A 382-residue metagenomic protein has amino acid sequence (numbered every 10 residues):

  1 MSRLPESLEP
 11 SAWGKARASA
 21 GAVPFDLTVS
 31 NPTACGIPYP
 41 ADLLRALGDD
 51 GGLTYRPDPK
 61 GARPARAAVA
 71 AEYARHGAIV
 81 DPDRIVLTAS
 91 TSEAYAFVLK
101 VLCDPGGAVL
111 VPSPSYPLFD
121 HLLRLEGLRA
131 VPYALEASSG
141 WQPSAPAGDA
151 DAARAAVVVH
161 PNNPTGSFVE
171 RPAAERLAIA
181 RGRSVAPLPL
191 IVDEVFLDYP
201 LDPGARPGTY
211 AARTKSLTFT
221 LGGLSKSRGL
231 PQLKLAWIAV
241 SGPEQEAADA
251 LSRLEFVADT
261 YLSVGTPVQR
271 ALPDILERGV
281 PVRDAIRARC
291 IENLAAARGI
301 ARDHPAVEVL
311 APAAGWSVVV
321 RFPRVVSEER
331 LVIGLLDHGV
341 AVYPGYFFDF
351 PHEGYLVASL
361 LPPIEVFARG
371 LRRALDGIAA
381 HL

Functional and structural regions predicted by a protein language model:
L4-S90, F97, S263, I275-P281 (+2 more regions): N-terminal small-domain helix-loop-helix segment of the aminotransferase-like
L53-V185, L197-R213, F219, R372-R373: Conserved core of the PLP fold type I
I79, V325-V326, D337-Y343, F348-L382: PLP-dependent enzyme catalytic core of the Aspartate aminotransferase-like
I85, L188, T218, V307 (+1 more regions): Short, conserved active-site loop motifs that form the nucleotide-linked donor/cofactor pocket
E194: Walker B catalytic acidic pair
A212-I291: Conserved core segment of the aminotransferase class I/II
A239, V319-R321, S359-L361: Short hydrophobic/aromatic beta-strand micro-patches that form the beta-sheet surface supporting nucleotide- or nucleic
Q269, P273, C290-R298, E308-F322 (+1 more regions): Conserved glycine-rich beta-strand-loop-beta hairpin in the small C-terminal domain of fold type I
